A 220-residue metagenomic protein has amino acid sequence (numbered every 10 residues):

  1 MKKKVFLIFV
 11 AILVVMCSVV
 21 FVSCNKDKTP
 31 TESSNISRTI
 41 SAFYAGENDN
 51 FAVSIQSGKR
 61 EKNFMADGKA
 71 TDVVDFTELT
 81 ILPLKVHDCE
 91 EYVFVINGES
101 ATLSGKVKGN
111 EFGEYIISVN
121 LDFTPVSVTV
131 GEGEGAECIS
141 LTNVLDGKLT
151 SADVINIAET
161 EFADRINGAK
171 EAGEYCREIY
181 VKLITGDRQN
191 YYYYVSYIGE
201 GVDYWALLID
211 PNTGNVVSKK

Functional and structural regions predicted by a protein language model:
M1-K2: N-terminal secretory signal peptides that target proteins for export/translocation
V5-I12, S23-K220: Long, terminal "pre-/pro-" and other extracytoplasmic accessory regions that lie outside the mature folded/catalytic
S18-F21: Bacterial Sec-type N-terminal signal peptides, specifically the leucine/valine-rich hydrophobic h-region
